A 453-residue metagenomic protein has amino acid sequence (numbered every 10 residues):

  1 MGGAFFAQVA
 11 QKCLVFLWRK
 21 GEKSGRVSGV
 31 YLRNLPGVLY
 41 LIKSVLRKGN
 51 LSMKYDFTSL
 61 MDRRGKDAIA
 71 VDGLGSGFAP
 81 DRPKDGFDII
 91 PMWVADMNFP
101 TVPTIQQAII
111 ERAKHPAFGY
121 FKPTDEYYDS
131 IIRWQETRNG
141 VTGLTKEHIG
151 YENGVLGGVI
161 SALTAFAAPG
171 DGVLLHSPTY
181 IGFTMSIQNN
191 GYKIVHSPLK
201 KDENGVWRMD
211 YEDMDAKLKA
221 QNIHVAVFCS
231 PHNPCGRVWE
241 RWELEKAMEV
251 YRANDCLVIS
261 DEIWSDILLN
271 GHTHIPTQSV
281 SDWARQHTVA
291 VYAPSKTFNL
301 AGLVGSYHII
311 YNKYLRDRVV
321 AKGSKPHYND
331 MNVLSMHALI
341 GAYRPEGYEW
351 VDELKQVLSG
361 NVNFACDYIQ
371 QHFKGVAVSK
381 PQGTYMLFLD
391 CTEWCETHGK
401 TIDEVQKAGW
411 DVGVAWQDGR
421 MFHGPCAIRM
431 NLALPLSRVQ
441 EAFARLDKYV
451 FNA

Functional and structural regions predicted by a protein language model:
Y31-S52: Short, Lys/Arg-enriched N-terminal segments with co-localized hydrophobic residues within the first ~10-30 amino acids
K54-G154, S161, P345, A453: N-terminal small-domain helix-loop-helix segment of the aminotransferase-like
F118-E249, D266-I267, H274-S279, W283 (+1 more regions): Conserved core of the PLP fold type I
H287-Q371, A377-P381: PLP-dependent aminotransferase class I/II
L358-S359, H372-D411, I428: Conserved PLP-binding catalytic core of the aspartate aminotransferase-like
T397-K400, K407-W416, M421-A453: PLP-dependent enzyme catalytic core of the Aspartate aminotransferase-like
